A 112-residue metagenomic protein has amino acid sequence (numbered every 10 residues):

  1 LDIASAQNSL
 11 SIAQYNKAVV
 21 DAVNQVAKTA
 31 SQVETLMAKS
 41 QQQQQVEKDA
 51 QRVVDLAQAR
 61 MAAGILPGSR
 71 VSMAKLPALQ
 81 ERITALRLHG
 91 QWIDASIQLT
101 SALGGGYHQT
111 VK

Functional and structural regions predicted by a protein language model:
L1-T84, Q91-A102: Amphipathic alpha-helical coiled-coil segments
Q98-K112: Terminal intrinsically disordered/low-complexity segments used for targeting and assembly
